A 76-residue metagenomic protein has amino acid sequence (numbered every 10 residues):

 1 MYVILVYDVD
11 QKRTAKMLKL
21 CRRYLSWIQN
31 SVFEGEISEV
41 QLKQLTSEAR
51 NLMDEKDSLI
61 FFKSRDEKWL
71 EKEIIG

Functional and structural regions predicted by a protein language model:
V3-I4, V9-G76: Basic nucleic-acid-binding interfaces
